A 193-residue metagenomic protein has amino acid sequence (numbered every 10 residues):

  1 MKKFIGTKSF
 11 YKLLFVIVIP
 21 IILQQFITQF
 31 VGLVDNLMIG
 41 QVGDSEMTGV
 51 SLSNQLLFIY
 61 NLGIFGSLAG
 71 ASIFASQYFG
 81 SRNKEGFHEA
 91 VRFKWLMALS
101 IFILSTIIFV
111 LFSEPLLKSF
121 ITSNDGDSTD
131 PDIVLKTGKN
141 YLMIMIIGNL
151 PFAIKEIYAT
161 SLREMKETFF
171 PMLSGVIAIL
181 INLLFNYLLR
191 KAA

Functional and structural regions predicted by a protein language model:
M1-V18, A75-G148, L184, A192-A193: Short alpha-helical transmembrane segments in multi-pass integral membrane proteins
T7, Y11-F30, V34, L56-G63 (+2 more regions): Residue-level signal for short hydrophobic patches within transmembrane helices of multi-pass membrane transporters
V16, I39-F58, T129-T137: Interfacial/gating helices of multi-pass transporter permease domains
V18, Q25, S51-N54, A98 (+4 more regions): Residue-level recognition of transmembrane alpha-helices in multi-pass small-molecule transporters/permeases
I21, Q25, L37, N54 (+4 more regions): Transmembrane alpha-helix boundary and packing residues in multipass membrane permease domains and related
L33-N36, I157-S161, L183-A192: Alpha-helical transmembrane segments of multipass membrane proteins
M47-I107, F152-P171: Small-residue-rich hydrophobic transmembrane alpha-helices
S161-L188: Alpha-helical transmembrane segments of multi-pass membrane transporters/permeases
